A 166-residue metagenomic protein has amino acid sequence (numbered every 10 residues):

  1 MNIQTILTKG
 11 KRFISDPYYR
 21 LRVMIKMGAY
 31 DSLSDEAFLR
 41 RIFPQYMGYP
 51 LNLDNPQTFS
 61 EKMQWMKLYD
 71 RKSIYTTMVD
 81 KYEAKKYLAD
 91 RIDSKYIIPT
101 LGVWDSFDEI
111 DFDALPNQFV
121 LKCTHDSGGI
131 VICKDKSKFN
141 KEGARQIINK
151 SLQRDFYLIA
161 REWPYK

Functional and structural regions predicted by a protein language model:
M1-D70: Membrane-proximal basic amphipathic "stem/tether" segments
Q64, Y69-R71, Y75-K166: Active-site nucleotide/adenylate-binding loops and adjacent lid/helix of ATP-dependent enzymes
